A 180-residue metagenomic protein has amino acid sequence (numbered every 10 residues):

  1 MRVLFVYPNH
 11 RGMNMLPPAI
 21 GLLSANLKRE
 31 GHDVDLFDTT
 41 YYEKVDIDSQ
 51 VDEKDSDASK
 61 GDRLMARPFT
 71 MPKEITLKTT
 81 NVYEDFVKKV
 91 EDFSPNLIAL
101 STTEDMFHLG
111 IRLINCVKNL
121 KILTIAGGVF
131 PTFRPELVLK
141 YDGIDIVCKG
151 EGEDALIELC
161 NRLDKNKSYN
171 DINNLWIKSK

Functional and structural regions predicted by a protein language model:
M1-G12: Nucleotide-activated donor-dependent transferases that construct or modify glycoconjugates
R2, A19, L23-L27, D33-E43 (+1 more regions): Glycine-rich beta-alpha loop elements in corrinoid/cobalamin-binding modules across cobalamin-dependent enzymes
F5-V6, P68-F69, N96: Generic signal for short, ordered secondary-structure residues within or immediately flanking folded domains
R11-I20: Glycine- and acidic-residue-enriched helix-capping/strand-helix junction motifs
N14, V34, K44-D48: Glycosyltransferase specificity loop/lid
K44-E91: Glycine-rich, highly charged phosphate/nucleotide-binding loops
